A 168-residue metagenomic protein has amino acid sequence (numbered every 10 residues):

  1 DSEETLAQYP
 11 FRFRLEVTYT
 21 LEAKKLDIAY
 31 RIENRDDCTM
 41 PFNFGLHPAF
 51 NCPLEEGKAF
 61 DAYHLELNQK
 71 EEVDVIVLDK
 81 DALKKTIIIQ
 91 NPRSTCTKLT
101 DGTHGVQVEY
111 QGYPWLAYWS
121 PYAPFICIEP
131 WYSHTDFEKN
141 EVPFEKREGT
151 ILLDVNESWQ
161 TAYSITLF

Functional and structural regions predicted by a protein language model:
D1-A23: Extended, loop-rich substrate-binding clefts of extracytoplasmic carbohydrate-active enzymes
E16-T18, K85-T86, E148-L153: Beta-strand-rich interaction surfaces with strong enrichment in secreted/lumenal proteins
V17-Y19, L26-N34: Short, well-ordered beta-strand segments enriched in hydrophobic/aromatic residues
Y30, I151-F168: Short Pro-Gly-centered flexible turn/kink motifs
Y30-D36, S120, L167: Asparagine-centered strand-capping/turn motif at beta-strand->loop junctions
T39-P41, P48-G112: Active-site/ligand-binding surface loops and adjacent short beta/alpha elements that line catalytic pockets across
D101-K139: Glycine-rich active-site loops that engage anionic ligands at enzyme catalytic sites
E138-K146: Short, structured beta-strand/loop micro-motifs enriched in basic residues and often containing a Trp
